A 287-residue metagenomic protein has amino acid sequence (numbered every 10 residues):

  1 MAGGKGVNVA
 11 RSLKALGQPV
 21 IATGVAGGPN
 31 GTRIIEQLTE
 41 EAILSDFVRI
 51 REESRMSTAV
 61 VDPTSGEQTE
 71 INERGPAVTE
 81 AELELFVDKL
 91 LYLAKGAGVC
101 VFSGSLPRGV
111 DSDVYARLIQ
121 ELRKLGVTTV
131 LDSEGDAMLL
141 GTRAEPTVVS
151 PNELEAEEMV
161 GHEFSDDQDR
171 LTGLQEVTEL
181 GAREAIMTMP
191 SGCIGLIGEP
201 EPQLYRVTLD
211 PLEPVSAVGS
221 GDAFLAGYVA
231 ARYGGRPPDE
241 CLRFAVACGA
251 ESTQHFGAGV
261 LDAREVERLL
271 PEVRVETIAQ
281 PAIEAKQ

Functional and structural regions predicted by a protein language model:
M1-S54, L269-E272: Substrate-binding N-lobe of the ribokinase-like
R11, T58-V60, C193-I197: Short beta-strand scaffold segments in enzyme catalytic cores
L13, N152, G221: Short, conserved phosphate/pyrophosphate- and ester-handling motifs at nucleotide-, phospho-/glycolipid
V25-G28, I50, P63, S105 (+1 more regions): Cofactor-binding loop segments of dinucleotide-utilizing enzymes, especially the Rossmann-like FAD- and NAD(P)+-binding
A42, E84, T129-S133: Short gly/ser/thr-rich secondary-structure transition/capping motifs
V60-G96: Conserved phosphate-binding/catalytic loop of the ribokinase/pfkB sugar-kinase fold
V99-Q168, C193: Conserved beta-alpha-beta core of the PfkB/ribokinase-like small-molecule kinase fold
E121-K124, L139, D167-Q287: Conserved phosphate-binding/catalytic region of the ribokinase-like
